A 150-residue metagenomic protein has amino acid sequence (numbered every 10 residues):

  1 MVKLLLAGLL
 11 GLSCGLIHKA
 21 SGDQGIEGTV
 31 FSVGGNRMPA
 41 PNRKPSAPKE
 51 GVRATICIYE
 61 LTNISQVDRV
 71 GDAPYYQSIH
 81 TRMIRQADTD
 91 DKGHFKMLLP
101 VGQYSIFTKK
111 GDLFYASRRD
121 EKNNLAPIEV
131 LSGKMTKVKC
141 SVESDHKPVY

Functional and structural regions predicted by a protein language model:
M1-A7: Sec-dependent signal peptide recognition, specifically the positively charged N-region followed immediately by
C14-G71, K110-Y150: Primarily secretory-pathway and cell-envelope proteins
Q66-K92: Short, acidic Ser/Thr/Gly-rich low-complexity loop/linker segments typical of extracellular and cell-surface proteins
I84-A87, F95, L125-E129: Beta-strand-rich interaction surfaces with strong enrichment in secreted/lumenal proteins
D91-L99: Short, surface-exposed beta-strand/beta-hairpin micro-motifs centered on an aromatic residue
P100-T108: A short tyrosine-centered beta-strand micro-motif
